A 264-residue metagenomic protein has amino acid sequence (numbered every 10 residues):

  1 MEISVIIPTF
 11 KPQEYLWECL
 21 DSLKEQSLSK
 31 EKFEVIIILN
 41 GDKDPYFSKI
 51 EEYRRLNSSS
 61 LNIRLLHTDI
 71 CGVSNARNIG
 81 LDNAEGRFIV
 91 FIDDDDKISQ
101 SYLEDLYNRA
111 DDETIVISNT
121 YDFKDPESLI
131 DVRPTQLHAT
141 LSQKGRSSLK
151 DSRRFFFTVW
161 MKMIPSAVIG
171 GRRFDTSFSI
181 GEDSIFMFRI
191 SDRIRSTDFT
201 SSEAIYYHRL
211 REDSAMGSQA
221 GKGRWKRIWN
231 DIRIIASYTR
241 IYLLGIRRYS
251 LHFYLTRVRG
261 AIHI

Functional and structural regions predicted by a protein language model:
E2-S4, S22, E34, I185: Cell-envelope/extracellular polymer assembly enzymes that use nucleotide-activated donors
I3-Y15, C19, Q26, I38-N40: A conserved hydrophobic helix/loop-capping motif in glycosyltransferases and polysaccharide synthases
L20-H67: Acidic donor-binding segment of Leloir-type glycosyltransferases
N57-L61, S99-V168, Q219: Flexible acidic/His/Gly-enriched loops in nucleotide-sugar-dependent glycosyltransferase catalytic domains
T68-A84: Glycine-rich, basic loop-to-helix element that forms the pyrophosphate-binding segment of sugar-nucleotide handling
I89: Short aromatic/hydrophobic "clamp" motif used to bind/position activated sugar donors
G145-A220: Conserved nucleotide-sugar donor-binding catalytic segment
A204-R211, G217-I246: Catalytic core of nucleotide-sugar-dependent glycosyltransferases
